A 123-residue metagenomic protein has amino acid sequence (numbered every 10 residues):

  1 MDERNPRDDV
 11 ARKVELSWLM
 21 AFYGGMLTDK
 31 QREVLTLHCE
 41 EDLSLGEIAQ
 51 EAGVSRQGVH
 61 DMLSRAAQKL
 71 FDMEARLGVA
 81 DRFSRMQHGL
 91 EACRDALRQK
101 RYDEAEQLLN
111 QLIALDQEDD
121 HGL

Functional and structural regions predicted by a protein language model:
N5-Y23: Short, Lys/Arg-enriched N-terminal segment that forms or immediately precedes the first helix of a structured domain
W18, R32-E33, A92: Pre-recognition alpha-helix immediately N-terminal to the DNA-recognition helix within helix-turn-helix or winged-helix
D29-E41: Short amphipathic alpha helix immediately N-terminal
I48-A49, V59: Hydrophobic positions on the alpha-helical face of helix-turn-helix-like DNA-binding modules
M62-R65: Residues within the DNA-recognition helix of helix-turn-helix
A67-E74: C-terminal flanking helix
R85-L123: Helix-turn-helix/homeodomain-like alpha-helical modules used for DNA recognition and transcription-factor dimerization
